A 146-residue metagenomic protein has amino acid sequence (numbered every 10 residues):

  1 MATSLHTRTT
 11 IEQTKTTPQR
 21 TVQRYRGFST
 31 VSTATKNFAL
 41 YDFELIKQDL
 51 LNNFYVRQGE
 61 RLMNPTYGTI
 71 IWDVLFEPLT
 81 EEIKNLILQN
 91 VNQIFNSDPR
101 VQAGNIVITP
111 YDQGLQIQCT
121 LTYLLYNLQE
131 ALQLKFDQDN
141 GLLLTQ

Functional and structural regions predicted by a protein language model:
M1-Q89, Q93, S97, G104-Q146: Immediate N-terminus of the mature polypeptide
